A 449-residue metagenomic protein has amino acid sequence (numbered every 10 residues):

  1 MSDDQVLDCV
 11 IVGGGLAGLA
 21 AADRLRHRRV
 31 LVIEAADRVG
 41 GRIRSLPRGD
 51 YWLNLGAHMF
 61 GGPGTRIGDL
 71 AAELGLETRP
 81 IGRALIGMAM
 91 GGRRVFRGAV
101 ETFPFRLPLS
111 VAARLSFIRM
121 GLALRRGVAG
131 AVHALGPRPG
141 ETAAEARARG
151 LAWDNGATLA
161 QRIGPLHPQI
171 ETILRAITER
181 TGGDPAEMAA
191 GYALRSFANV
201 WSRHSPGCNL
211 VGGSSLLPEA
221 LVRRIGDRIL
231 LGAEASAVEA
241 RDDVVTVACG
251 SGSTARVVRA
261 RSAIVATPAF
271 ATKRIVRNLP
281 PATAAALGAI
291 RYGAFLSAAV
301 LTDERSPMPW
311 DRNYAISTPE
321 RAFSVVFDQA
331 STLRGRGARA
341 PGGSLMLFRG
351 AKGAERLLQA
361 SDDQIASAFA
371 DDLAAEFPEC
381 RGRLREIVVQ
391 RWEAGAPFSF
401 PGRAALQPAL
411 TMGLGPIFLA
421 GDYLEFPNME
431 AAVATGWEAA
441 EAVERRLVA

Functional and structural regions predicted by a protein language model:
D4, A233-L358, A375-E376: Mid-domain catalytic core of redox enzymes that form a hydrophobic substrate pocket/lid adjacent to a catalytic redox
D4, V100, W310-R312, V326-A449: Conserved flavin/dinucleotide-binding core of flavoenzymes
L7-V32: N-terminal Rossmann-like FAD-binding beta1-loop-alpha1 element of flavoenzymes
L16-A17, V39, T435: Hydrophobic/small residue at the entry helix of a nucleotide-binding pocket
R26-R48: Glycine-rich FAD pyrophosphate-binding loop
Y51-A134, A148-R149: Dinucleotide-binding Rossmann-like beta1-alpha1 core, especially the glycine-rich loop that anchors the ADP
G64, T267-P268, D422: Glycine-rich, N-terminal phosphate-binding loop of Rossmann-like dinucleotide-binding domains
G130-V245: Active-site/ligand-binding neighborhood in enzyme catalytic cores
